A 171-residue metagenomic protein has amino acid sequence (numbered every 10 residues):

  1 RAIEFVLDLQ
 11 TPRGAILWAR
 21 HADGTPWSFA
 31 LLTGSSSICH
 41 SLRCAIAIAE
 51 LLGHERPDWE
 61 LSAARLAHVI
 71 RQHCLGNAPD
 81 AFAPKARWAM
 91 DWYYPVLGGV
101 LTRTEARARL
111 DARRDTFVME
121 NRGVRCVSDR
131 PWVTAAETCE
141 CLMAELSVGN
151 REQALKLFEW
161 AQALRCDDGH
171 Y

Functional and structural regions predicted by a protein language model:
R1-C44, A49-C139, S147: Extended ligand-binding clefts on enzyme/binding-domain cores
M143: Glycine-rich phosphate/diphosphate-binding loops and the adjacent beta-loop-alpha structural elements that coordinate
Q162-Y171: C-terminal catalytic domain of Rieske-type non-heme iron oxygenases
